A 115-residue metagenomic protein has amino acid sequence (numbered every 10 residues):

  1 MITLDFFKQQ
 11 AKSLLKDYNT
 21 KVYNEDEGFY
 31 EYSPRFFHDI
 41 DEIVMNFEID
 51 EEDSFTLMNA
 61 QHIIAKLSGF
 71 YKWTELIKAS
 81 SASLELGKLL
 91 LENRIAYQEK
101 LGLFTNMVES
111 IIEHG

Functional and structural regions predicted by a protein language model:
M1-G115: Intrinsically disordered, low-complexity eukaryotic regions enriched in glycine, serine and charged residues
